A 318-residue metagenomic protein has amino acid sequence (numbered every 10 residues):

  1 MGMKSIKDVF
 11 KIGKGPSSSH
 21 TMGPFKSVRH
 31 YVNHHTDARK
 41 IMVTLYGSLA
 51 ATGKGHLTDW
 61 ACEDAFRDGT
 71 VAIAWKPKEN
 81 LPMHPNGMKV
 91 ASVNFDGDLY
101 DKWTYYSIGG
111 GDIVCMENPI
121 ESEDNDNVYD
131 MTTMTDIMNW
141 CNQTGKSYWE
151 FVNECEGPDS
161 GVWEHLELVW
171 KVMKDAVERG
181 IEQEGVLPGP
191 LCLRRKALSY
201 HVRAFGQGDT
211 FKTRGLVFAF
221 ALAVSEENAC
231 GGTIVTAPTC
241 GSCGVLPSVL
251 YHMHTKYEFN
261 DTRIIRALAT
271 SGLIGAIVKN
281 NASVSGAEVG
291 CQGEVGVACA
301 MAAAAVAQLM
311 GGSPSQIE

Functional and structural regions predicted by a protein language model:
G2, K7-K14, F25-L45, H84-P85 (+1 more regions): Non-transmembrane, aqueous-exposed alpha-helical and coiled segments at domain scale
F10, T44-A51, P77-E79, L268-I277 (+1 more regions): Acidic, glycine-rich active-site loops and adjacent beta-strand->loop/helix elements that engage anionic groups
F10-V28, C230-V249, C291-C299: Conserved phosphate/anionic-ligand binding catalytic regions in large, soluble enzymes, centered on
S19-H34, P247-E258, A304-G311: Alpha-helical support elements that line or immediately flank enzyme active sites and cofactor-binding pockets
A38-G47, N260-L273, P314-E318: Beta-strand segments within the central parallel beta-sheet cores of soluble alpha/beta enzyme folds
D68-Q207, L216: C-terminal regulatory domains involved in ligand/effector binding and gene-expression control
E164-G286, G290: Accessory "access/gating" subregions that flank catalytic or transport cores
T270, V278-E318: Hydrophobic alpha-helical bundle architecture
